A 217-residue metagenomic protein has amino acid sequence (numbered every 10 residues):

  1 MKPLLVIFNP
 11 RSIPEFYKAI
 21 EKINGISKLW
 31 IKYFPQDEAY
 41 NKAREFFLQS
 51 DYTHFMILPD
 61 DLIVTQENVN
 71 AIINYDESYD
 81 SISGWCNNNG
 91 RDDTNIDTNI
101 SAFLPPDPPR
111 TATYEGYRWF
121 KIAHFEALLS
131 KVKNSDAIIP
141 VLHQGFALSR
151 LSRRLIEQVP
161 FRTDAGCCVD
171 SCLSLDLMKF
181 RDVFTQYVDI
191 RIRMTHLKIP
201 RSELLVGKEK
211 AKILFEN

Functional and structural regions predicted by a protein language model:
M1-I31, E38: N-proximal low-complexity "stem/linker" segments adjacent to membrane-targeting elements
K18-A19, K42-A43, N68-I72: A short acidic, amphipathic alpha-helical/loop segment
F34-Y40, G166-C167: A short, glycine-/small-residue-rich helix N-cap motif at loop->alpha-helix starts within glycosyltransferase
N41-H54: Active-site nucleotide-sugar/metal-binding loop of Leloir-type enzymes
Y52, S78-S81, V183-F184: Short, high-confidence coil segments that cap the C-terminus of an alpha-helix and link into the following beta-strand
Y52-I63: Short beta-strand-to-loop acidic/aromatic patch adjacent to the donor-nucleotide binding site
T65-R162: Conserved catalytic core of nucleotide-sugar-dependent glycosyltransferases
H143-Q144, Q158-N217: C-terminal catalytic/acceptor-binding lobe
